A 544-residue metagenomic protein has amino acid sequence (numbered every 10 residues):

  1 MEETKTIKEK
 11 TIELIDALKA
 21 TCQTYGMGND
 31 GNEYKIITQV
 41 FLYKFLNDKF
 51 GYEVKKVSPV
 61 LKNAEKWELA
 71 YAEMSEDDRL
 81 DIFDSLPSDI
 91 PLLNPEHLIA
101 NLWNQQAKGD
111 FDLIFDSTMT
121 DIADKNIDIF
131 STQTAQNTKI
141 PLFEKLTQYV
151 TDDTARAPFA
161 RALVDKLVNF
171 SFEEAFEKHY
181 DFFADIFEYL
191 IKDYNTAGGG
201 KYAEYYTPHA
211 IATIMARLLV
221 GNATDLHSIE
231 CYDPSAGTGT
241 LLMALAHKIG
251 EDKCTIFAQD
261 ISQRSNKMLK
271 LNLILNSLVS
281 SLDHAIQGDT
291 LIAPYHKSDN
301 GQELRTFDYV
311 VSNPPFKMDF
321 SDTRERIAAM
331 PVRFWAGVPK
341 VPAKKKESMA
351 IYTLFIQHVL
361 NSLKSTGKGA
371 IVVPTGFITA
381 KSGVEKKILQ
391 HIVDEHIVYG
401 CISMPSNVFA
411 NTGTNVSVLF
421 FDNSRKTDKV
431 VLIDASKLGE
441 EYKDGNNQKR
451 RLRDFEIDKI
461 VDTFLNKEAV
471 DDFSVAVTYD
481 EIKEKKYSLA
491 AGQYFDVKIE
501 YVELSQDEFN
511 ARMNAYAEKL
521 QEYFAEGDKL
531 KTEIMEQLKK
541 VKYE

Functional and structural regions predicted by a protein language model:
M1-I214, L218-L219, S281-T290, S403-S406 (+2 more regions): Non-catalytic, mostly N-terminal accessory regions of nucleic-acid modification and defense proteins
E2-K5, L304-E544: A conserved structural/catalytic subdomain of Rossmann-like adenosyl-cofactor enzymes
I7, P158-A162, K201-E204, C254 (+3 more regions): Alpha-helix N-cap/helix-initiation motif
K10, L14, N29-E33, F159 (+9 more regions): Helical mechanochemical/support elements of P-loop NTPase systems and associated helical scaffolds
Q23, L273, I292-N300, H358-V359 (+2 more regions): Generic recognition of flexible, low-complexity loop/linker segments
G26-N29, A223, I249, L363: Flexible interhelical turns and helix-capping residues at alpha-helix boundaries within structured domains
N195-G198, E251-C254, D428, E441-Y442: Short small-residue beta-strand/loop micro-motif enriched in glycine and branched aliphatics
K201-S312, K317-A328, G337, V373-G376 (+1 more regions): Conserved S-adenosyl-L-methionine
